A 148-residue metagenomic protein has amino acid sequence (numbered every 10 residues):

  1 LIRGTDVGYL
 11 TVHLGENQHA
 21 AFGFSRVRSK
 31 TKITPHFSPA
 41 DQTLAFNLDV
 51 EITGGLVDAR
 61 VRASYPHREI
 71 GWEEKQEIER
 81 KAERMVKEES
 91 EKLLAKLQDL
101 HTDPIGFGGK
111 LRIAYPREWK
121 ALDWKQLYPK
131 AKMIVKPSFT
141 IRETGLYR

Functional and structural regions predicted by a protein language model:
L1-R148: Active-site environment of non-heme Fe oxygenases that use a 2-His-1-carboxylate facial triad
